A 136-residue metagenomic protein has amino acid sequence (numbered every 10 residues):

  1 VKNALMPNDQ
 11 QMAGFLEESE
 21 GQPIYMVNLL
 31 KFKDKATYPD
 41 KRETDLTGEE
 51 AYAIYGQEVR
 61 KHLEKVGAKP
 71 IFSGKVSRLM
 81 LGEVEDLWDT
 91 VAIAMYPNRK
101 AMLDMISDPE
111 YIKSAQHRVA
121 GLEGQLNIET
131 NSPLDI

Functional and structural regions predicted by a protein language model:
V1-T90, P97-A101, N131-I136: Short S/T/G/P-rich N-terminal loop/turn motif that feeds into the first structured element of a domain
I93-M95, R99-I136: Short, Lys/Arg-rich amphipathic alpha-helical interaction segments that bind nucleic acids or acidic protein surfaces
